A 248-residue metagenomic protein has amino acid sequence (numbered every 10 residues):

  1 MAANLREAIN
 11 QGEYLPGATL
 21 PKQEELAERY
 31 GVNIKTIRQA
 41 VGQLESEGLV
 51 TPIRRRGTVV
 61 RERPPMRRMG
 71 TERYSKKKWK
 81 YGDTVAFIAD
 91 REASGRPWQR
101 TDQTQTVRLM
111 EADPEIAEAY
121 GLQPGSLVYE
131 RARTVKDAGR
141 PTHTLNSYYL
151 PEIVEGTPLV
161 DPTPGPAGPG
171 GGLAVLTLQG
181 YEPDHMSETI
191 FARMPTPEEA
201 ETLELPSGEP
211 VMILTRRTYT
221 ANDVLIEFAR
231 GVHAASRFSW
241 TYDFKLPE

Functional and structural regions predicted by a protein language model:
M1, L15, E28-R29, G42-E118 (+6 more regions): HTH-adjacent hinge/linker in prokaryotic transcriptional regulators
M1-A8: N-terminal amphipathic alpha-helix
N10-G17: Short helix-capping/hinge SLiMs at alpha-helix to coil transitions
Q23: Helix-turn-helix DNA-binding elements, focusing on the entry/boundary residues of the two helices that contact DNA
A27, Y129, M212-I213: Hydrophobic beta-strand signal
V32-N33: Short coil turns linking two alpha-helices in DNA-binding domains
T36: Residues in the helix-turn-helix
G121-P124, K136-P141, S147-E248: C-terminal regulatory/effector modules of DNA-binding transcriptional regulators
